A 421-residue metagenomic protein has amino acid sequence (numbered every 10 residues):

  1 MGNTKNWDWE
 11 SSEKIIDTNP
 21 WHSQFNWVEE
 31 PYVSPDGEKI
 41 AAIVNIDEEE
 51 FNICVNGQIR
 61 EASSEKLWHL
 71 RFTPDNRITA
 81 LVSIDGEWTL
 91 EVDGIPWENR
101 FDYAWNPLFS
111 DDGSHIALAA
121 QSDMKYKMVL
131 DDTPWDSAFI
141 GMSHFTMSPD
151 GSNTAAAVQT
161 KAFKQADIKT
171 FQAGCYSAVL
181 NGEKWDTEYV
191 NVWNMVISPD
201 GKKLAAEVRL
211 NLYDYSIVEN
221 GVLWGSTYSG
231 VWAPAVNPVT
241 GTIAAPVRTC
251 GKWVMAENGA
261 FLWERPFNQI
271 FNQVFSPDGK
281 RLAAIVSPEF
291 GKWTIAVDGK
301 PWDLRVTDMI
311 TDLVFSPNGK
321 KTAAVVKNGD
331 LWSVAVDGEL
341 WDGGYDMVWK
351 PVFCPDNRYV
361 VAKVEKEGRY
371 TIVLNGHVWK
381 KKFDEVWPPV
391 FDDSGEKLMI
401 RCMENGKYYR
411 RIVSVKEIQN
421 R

Functional and structural regions predicted by a protein language model:
M1-R421: Non-catalytic tandem-repeat scaffold regions and their flanking low-complexity/translocation tails
